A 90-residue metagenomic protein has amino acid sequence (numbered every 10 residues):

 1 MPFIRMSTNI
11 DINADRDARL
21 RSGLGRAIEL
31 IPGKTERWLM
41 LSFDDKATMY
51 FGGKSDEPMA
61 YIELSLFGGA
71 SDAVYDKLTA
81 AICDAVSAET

Functional and structural regions predicted by a protein language model:
M1-T90: Interaction-mediating elements
